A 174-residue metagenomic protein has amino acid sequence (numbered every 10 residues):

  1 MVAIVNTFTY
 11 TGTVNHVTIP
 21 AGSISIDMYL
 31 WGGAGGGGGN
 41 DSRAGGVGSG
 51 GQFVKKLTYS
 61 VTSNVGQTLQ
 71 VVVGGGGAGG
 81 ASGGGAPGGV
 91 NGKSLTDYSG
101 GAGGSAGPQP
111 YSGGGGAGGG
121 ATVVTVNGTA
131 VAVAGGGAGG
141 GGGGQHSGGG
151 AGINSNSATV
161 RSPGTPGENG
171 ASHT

Functional and structural regions predicted by a protein language model:
M1-T7: Low-complexity, Pro/Thr/Ser/Gly/Ala-rich linker/spacer regions in secreted, extracellular modular proteins
T9-A21: Surface-exposed ligand/attachment interfaces on beta-rich extracellular proteins
T11, G32-V123, G139-T165, T174: Glycine-rich strand-loop-strand elements at beta-sheet edges
T18-D27, S63-T68: Extended extracellular/luminal ectodomain segments enriched in beta-structured repeat modules
G22, V123-V126: Beta-solenoid repeat scaffold
A130-A132: Local beta-strand/beta-hairpin segments that build beta-sheet-rich folds
